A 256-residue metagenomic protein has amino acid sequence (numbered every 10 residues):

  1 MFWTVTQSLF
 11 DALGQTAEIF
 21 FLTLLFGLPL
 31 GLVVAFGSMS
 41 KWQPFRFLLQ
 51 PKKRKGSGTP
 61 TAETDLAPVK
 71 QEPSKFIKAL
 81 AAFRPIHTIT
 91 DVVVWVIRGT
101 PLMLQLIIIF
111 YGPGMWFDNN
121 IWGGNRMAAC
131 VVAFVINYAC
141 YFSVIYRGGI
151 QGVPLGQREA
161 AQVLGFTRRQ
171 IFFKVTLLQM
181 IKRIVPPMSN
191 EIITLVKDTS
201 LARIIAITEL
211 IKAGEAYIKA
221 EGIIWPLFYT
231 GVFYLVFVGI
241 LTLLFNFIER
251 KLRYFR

Functional and structural regions predicted by a protein language model:
M1-R256: Transmembrane alpha-helices and adjacent helix-loop boundaries
